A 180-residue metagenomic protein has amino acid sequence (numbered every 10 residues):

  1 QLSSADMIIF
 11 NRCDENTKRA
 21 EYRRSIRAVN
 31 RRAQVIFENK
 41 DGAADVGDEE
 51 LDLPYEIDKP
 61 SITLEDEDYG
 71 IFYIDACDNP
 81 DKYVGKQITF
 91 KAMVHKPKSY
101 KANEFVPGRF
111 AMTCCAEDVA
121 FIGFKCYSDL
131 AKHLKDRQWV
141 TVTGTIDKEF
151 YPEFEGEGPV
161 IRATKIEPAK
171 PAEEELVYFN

Functional and structural regions predicted by a protein language model:
Q1-N180: OB-fold and OB-like single-stranded nucleic-acid-recognition modules and their adjacent interaction interfaces
